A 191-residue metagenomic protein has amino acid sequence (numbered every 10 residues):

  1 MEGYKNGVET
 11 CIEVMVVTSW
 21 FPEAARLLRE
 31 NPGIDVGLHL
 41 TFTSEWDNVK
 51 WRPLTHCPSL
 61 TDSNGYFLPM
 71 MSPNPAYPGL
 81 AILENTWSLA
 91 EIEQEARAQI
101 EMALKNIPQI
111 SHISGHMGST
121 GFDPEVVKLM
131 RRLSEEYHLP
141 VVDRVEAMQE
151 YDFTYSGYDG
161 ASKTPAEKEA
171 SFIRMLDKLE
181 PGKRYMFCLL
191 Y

Functional and structural regions predicted by a protein language model:
E2-N6, F21-D35, R52-D62, K105 (+1 more regions): Acidic (Asp/Glu)-rich catalytic clusters
N6-E9, Y155: Acidic/histidine-rich, surface-exposed loop or edge segments in extracytoplasmic proteins
E9-C11, G33-H39, I110-S114, P140 (+1 more regions): Structural preference for beta-strand elements that scaffold enzyme active sites
E13-E23, T43-V49, M117-E125, A161-K168: Acidic-and-aromatic substrate-binding clefts and catalytic sites of carbohydrate-active enzymes
L40-F42, E146-A147: A short, structured active-site edge motif that brings together acidic residues
V49-L83: Active-site gating loops and adjacent loop-to-helix segments of metal-dependent hydrolytic enzymes
L83-E169, I173, D177-E180: Catalytic domains of cell-wall/extracellular-matrix polysaccharide-remodeling enzymes, centered on de-N-acetylation
Y191: Conserved small/polar residues in nucleotide/adenosyl-binding loops
